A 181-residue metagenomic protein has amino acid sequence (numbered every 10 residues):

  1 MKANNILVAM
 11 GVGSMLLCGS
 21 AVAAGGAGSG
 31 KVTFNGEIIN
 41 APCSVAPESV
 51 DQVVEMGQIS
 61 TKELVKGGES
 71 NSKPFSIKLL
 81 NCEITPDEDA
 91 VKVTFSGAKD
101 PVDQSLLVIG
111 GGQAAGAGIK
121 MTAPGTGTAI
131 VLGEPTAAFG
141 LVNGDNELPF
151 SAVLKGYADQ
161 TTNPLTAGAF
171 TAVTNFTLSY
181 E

Functional and structural regions predicted by a protein language model:
K2-L7, V22-E181: Mature extracellular/passenger domains of Gram-negative fimbrial/pilin and adhesin proteins
M10-L16: Hydrophobic helical h-region of N-terminal Sec-dependent signal peptides in bacterial secretory/periplasmic proteins
C18-S20: N-terminal signal peptide c-region/cleavage motif recognized by signal peptidases
